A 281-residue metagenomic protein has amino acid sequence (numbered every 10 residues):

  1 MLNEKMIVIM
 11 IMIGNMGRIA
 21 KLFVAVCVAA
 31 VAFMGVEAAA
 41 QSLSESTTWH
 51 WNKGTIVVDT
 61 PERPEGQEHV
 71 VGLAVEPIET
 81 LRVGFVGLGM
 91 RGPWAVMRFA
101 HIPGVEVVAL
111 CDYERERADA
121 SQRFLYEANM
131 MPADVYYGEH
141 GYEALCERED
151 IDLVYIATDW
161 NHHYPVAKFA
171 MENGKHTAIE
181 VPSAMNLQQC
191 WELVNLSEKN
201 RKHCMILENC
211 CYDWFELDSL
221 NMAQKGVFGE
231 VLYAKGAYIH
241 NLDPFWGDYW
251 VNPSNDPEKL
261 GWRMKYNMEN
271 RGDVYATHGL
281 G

Functional and structural regions predicted by a protein language model:
E4-V24: Bacterial N-terminal signal peptides that target proteins for export
F23-M34: Bacterial N-terminal signal peptides
A38, S42-A128: N-terminal Rossmann-like dinucleotide-binding module
F99-I102, R148, D213: Acidic-histidine catalytic/liganding microenvironments
R117-E147: Conserved N-terminal Rossmann-fold NAD(P) cofactor-binding segment
L153-Y155: N-terminal Rossmann-like NAD(P) cofactor-binding module of classical short-chain dehydrogenase/reductase
D159-W160, Y164-Y212, G226: Beta-strand-loop-alpha-helix segment that lines the small-molecule cofactor/substrate pocket of alpha/beta enzymes
H203-M205, C210-G281: Predominantly a Rossmann-like dinucleotide-binding segment in NAD(P)-dependent oxidoreductases
